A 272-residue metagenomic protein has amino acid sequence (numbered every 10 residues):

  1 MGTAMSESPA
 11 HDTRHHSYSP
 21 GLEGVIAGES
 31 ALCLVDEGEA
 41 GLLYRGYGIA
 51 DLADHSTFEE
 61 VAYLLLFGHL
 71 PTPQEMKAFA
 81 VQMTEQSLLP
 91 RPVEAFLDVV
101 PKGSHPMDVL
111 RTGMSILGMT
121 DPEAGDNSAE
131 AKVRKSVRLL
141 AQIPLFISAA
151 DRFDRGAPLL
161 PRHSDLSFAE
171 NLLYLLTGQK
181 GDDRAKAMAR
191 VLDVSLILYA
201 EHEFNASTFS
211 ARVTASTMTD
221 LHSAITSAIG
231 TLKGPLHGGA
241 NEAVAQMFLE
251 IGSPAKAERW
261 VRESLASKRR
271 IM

Functional and structural regions predicted by a protein language model:
G2-M272: Hydrophobic alpha-helical bundle cores within soluble ligand-binding/oligomerization subdomains
